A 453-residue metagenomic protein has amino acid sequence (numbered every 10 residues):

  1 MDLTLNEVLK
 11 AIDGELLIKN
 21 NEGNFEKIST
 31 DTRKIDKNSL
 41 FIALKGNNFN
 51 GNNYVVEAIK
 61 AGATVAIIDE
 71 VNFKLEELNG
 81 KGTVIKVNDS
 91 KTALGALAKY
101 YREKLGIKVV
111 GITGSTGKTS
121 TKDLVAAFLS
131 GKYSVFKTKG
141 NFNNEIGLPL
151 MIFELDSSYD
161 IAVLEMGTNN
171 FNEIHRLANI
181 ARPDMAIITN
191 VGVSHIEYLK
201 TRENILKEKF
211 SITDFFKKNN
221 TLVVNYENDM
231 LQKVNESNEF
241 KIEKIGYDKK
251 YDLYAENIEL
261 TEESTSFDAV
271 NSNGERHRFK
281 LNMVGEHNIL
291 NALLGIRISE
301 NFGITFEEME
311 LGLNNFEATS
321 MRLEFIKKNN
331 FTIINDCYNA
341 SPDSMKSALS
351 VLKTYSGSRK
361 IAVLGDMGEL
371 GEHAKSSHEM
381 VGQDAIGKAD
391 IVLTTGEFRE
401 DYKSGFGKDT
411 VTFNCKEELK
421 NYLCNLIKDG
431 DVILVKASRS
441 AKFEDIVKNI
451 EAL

Functional and structural regions predicted by a protein language model:
M1-A96, Y254, V284, T354-Y355 (+4 more regions): N-terminal leader/targeting and accessory segments in enzymes
E7-K10, K91-L222, Y226, M230-K241 (+3 more regions): Phosphate-binding loop of NTP-binding sites
A11, N72-L78, I187-T332, G357-S358 (+3 more regions): Acidic, Mg2+-coordinating active-site environments of NTP-dependent enzymes
G46, T319, C337, S341-D409 (+1 more regions): Active-site beta-alpha connecting loops in nucleotide-dependent enzymes
V55, I174, K209, L349 (+1 more regions): Generic hydrophobic/aromatic pocket-lining and core-packing "Φ" positions
I107-T113, I187-V193, N225, A292-L294 (+4 more regions): Short beta-strands and strand-loop turn motifs
I112, S320-R322, S440-I446: ATP-dependent carboxylate/acyl-activation modules
